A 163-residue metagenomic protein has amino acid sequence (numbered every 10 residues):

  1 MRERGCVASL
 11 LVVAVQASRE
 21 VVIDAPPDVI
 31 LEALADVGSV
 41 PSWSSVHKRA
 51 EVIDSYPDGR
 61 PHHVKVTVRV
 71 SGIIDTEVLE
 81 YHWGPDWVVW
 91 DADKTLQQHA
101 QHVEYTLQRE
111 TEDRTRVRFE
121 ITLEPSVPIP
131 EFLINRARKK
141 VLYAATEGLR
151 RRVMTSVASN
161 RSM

Functional and structural regions predicted by a protein language model:
R2-R4, R161: Basic polycationic patches enriched in arginine
C6-D58: Hydrophobic ligand-binding cavity/cleft-lining segments
I30-L34, V40, V64, V117-F119 (+1 more regions): Hydrophobic pocket/interface hotspot
G38, R138, L142, T146 (+1 more regions): Short amphipathic alpha-helical signal-transduction/dimerization elements
P41-S42, R49, Y56, T67-R116 (+4 more regions): Hydrophobic-ligand binding "helix-grip"
T122-A144: A short acidic/glycine-rich loop-to-helix N-cap element
